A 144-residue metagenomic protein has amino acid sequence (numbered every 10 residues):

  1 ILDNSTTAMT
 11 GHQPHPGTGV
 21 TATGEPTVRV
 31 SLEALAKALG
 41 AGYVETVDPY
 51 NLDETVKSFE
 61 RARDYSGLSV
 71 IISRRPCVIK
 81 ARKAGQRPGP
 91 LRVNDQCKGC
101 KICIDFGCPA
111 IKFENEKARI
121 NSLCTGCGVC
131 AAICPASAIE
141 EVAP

Functional and structural regions predicted by a protein language model:
I1-N4, V47-Y50, S73-P76, N94-D95 (+2 more regions): Fold-independent oxyanion-binding glycine-rich loops and adjacent beta-strand/coil segments at enzyme active sites
I1-V70, R82-K83: Thiamine diphosphate
P14-P16, G24-P26, G85-P88, C108-P109 (+1 more regions): General N-terminal targeting signals
R61-F113: Glycine/aspartate-rich loop-and-adjacent alpha/beta segment that forms the canonical ThDP
V93, K98-R119, L123-T125, V129-P144: Iron-sulfur cluster-binding cysteine motifs and their immediate structural context in ferredoxin-like electron-transfer
